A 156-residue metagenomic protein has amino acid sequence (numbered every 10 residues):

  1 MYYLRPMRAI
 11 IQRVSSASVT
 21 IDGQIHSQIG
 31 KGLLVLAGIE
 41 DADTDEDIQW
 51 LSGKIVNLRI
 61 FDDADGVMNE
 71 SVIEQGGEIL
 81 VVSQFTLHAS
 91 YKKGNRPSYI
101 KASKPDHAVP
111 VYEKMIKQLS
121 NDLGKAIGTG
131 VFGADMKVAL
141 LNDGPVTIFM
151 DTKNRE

Functional and structural regions predicted by a protein language model:
Y2-G94, S98, P110-E156: N-terminal, polar/charged subdomain of small-to-medium soluble alpha/beta proteins
A102-P110: A short acidic, glycine-rich active-site loop that binds or catalyzes chemistry on phosphate/adenosine moieties
